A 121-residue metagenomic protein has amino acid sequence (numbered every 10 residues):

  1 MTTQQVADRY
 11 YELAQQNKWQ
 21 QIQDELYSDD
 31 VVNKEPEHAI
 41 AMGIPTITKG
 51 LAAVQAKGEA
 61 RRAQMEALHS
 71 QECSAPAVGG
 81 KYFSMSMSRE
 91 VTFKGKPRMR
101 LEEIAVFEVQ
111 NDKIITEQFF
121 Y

Functional and structural regions predicted by a protein language model:
M1-T2, P45, I115: Intrinsically disordered/low-complexity terminal segments and short unstructured peptides
M1-V32: Short acidic-aromatic low-complexity motifs
Q4-A7, Q16-W19, L51-G58, R100: A structural signal for well-ordered alpha-helical scaffolds and beta->alpha junctions
R9-Y10, E35, K113, F119: Intrinsic disorder/low-complexity detector
L13-A14, P45, A105: Short N-terminal micro-motifs specific to bacterial/archaeal maturation and metal-cluster initiation sites
D24-A75: A solvent-exposed, acidic/Ser-Thr-rich amphipathic alpha-helical stretch
E59-Y121: A beta-strand edge to alpha-helix "cap/lid" segment located at domain peripheries
